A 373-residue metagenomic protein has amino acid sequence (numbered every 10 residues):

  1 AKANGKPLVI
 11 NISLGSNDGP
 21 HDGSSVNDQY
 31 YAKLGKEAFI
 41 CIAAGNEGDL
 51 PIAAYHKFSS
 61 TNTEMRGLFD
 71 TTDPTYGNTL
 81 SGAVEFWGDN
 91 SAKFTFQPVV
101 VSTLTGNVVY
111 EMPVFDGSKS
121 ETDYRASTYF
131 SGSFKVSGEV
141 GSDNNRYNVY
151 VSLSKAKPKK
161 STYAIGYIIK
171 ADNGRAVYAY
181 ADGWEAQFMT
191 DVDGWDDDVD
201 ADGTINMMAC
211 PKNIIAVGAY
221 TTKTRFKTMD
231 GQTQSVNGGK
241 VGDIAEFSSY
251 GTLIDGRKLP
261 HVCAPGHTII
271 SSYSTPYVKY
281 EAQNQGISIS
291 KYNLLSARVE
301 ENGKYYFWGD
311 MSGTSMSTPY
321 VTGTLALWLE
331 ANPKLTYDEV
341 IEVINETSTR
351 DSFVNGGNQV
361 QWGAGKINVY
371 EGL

Functional and structural regions predicted by a protein language model:
A1-L373: Loop-rich non-cytosolic ectodomains and luminal regions
